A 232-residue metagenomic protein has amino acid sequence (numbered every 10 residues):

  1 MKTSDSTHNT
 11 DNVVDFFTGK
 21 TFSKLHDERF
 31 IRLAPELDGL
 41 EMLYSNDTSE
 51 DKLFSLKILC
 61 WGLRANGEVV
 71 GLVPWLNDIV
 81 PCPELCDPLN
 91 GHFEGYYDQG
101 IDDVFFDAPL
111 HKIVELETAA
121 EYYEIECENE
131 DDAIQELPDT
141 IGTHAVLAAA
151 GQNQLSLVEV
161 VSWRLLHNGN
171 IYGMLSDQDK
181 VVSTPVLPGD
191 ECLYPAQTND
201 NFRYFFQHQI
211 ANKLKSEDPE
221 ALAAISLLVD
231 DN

Functional and structural regions predicted by a protein language model:
M1-T10: N-terminal acidic, proline/glycine-rich, low-complexity intrinsically disordered segments
G19-R32, Y123-Q135: Mixed-charge, Lys/Arg-rich low-complexity intrinsically disordered regions
R32, W61, H144-A145, W163: Intrinsically disordered, low-complexity segments used as extracellular stalks/linkers and nuclear/regulatory IDRs
L33-Y44, L137-L147: Short coil-to-beta transition motif at edge beta-strands of beta-rich domains
E50, G62-H111, A120, Q152-N153 (+1 more regions): Acidic, low-complexity, intrinsically disordered interaction modules
F54-C60, S156-W163: Short beta-strand-centered aromatic/proline hotspots
F93-N129, A196-N232: Mixed-charge, Lys/Arg-enriched low-complexity segments
